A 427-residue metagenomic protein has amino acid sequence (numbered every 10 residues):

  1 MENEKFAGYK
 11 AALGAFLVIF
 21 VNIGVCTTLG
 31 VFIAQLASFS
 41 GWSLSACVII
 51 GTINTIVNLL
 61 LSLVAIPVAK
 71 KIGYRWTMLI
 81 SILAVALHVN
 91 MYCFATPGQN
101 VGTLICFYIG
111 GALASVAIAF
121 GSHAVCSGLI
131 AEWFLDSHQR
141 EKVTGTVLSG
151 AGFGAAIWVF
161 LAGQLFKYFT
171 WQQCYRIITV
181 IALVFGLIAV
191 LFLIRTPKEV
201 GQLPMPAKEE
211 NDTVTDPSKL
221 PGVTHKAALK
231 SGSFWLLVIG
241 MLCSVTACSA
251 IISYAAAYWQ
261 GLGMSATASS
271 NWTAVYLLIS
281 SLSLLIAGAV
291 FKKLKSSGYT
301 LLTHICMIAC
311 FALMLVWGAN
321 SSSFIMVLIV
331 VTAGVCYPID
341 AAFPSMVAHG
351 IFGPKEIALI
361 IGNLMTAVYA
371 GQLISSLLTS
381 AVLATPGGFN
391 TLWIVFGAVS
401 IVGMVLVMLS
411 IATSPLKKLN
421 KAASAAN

Functional and structural regions predicted by a protein language model:
K5-T28, L229-A247, V331: Pair of pore-lining "gating" transmembrane helices in MFS-fold secondary transporters
L29-L36, K226-L284, S375: Extracytoplasmic gate region of multi-pass secondary transporters
L61-Y74, L284-S296, L383-A384: Helix-to-loop junctions at the C-terminal end of transmembrane segments in multipass secondary transporters
L83-N100, C306-A319: C-terminal ends and interior cores of transmembrane alpha-helices in multi-pass membrane transporters/permeases
A114-S149: Cytoplasmic helix-loop-helix junction between adjacent transmembrane helices in 12-TM secondary transporters
T146, I351-P386: A late C-terminal transmembrane helix in Major Facilitator Superfamily
A151-K198: Helix-loop-helix hairpin linking two adjacent transmembrane segments in secondary transporters
Y276, I286, K295-V347: C-terminal transmembrane helical hairpin of 12-TM major facilitator-type secondary transporters
